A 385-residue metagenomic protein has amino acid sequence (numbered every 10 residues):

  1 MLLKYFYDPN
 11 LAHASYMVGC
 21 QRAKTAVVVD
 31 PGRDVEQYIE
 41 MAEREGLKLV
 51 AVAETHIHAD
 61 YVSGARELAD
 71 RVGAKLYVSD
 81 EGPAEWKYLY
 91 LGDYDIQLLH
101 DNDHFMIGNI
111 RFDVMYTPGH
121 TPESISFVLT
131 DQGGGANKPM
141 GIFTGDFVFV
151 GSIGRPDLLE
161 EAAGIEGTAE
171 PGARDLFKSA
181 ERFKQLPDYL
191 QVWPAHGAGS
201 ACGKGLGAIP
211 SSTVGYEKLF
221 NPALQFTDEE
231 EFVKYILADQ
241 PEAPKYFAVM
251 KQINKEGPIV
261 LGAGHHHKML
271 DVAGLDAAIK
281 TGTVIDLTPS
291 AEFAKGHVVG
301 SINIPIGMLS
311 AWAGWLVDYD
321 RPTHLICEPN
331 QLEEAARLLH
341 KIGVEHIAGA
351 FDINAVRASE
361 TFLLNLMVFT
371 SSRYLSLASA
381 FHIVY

Functional and structural regions predicted by a protein language model:
L2-Y5, Y16-M17, H104-N137, G141-I142 (+4 more regions): Core dinuclear metal-dependent hydrolase active-site scaffold
L11-A12, A23-A26, R33-Y116, T130-G133 (+1 more regions): Active-site HxH/HxHxD metal-binding segment of metal-dependent hydrolases
V18, D30, H56, L68 (+8 more regions): Divalent metal-coordination and catalytic microenvironments
K24, R111, T121-E242: Metallo-beta-lactamase
P31-R33, I57, E81-G82, H120-T121 (+5 more regions): Active-site metal-binding loops of divalent metal-dependent hydrolases
Y77-E81, A195, I326, A350: Generic beta-sheet signal
Y88-Y90, R155, Y216-Q252, G257-A263 (+1 more regions): Rhodanese-like catalytic fold shared by cysteine-dependent sulfurtransferases and DSP/PTP-type phosphatases
